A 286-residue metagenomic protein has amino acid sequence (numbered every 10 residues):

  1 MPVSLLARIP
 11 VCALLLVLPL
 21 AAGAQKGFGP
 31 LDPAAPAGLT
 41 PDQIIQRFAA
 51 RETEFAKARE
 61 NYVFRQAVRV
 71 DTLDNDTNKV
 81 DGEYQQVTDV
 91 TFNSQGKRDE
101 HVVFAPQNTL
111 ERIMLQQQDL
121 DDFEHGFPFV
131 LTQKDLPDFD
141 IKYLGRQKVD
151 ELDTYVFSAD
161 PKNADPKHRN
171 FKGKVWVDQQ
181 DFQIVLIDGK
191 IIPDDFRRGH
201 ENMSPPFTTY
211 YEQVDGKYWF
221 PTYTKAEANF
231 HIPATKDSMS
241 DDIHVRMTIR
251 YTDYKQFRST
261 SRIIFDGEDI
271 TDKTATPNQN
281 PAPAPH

Functional and structural regions predicted by a protein language model:
M1, L18-P19, I44, Y251: Helix-centric, low-specificity signal for extended rod-like, repetitive segments
M1-A7: N-terminal secretory signal peptides that target proteins for export/translocation
L5, G23-A24: Intrinsically disordered, low-complexity regions enriched in serine, threonine, proline and polar/charged residues
P10-A21: Bacterial N-terminal signal peptides
Q25-K172, Q179-V185, K190-P205, Q213-D215 (+2 more regions): Structured extracytoplasmic
